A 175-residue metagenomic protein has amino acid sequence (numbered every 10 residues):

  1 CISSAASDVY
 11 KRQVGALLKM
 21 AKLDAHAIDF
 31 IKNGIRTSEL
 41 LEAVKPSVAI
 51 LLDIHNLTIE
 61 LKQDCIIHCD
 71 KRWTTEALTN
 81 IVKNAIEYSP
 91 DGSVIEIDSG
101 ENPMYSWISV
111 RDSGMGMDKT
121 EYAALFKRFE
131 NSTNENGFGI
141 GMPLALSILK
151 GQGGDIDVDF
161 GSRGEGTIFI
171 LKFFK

Functional and structural regions predicted by a protein language model:
C1-A6, Y10: Single conserved hydrophobic/aromatic residue that forms the stacking wall/gate of nucleotide- or nucleobase-binding
I31-G34, N56-I66: Conserved catalytic submotifs in the C-terminal HATPase_c
T74-L78: A residue-level detector for a conserved hydrophobic packing site within the catalytic ATP-binding domain
A85-I86: Short helix-loop "hinge" at the ATP-lid/N-box region of the Bergerat-fold HATPase_c
D112: Acidic ATP/Mg2+-coordinating residue in the GHKL
M117-F129: Short conserved segment of the HATPase_c
L149-K150: Detector for a conserved hydrophobic position within an alpha-helical segment of the HATPase_c
G154-D155: Conserved glycine-rich
